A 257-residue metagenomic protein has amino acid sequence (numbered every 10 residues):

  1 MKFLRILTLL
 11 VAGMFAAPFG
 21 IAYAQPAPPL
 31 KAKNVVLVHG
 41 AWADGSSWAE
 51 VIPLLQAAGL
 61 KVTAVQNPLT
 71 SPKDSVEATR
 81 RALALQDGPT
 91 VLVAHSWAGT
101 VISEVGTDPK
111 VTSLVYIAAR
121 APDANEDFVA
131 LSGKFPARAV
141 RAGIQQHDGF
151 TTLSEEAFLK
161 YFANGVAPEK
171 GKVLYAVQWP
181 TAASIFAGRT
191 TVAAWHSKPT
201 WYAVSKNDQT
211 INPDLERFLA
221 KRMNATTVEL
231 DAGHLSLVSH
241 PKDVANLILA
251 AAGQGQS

Functional and structural regions predicted by a protein language model:
M14-Y23: C-terminal segment of classical bacterial N-terminal signal peptides
L30-P72, E104: Conserved HGGG/HGGXW glycine-rich cap/lid loop of the alpha/beta-hydrolase fold
V65-N67, V228-G233: Short glycine-rich catalytic loops that host catalytic nucleophiles or stabilize transition states across multiple
V93-A98, I102: Gly/Ala-rich beta-loop-alpha elbow adjacent to hydrolase catalytic centers
T107-E155, L159, A182-I185: Flexible "cap/lid" loop of the alpha/beta hydrolase fold
V173-A194: Active-site nucleophile elbow and catalytic-triad environment of alpha/beta-hydrolase enzymes
Y202-V204: Short beta-strand/loop motif that positions the catalytic acidic residue of the alpha/beta-hydrolase fold
K206-D231, V238, A251: Conserved loop-alpha-helix segment in the C-terminal half of the alpha/beta-hydrolase fold that carries the catalytic
